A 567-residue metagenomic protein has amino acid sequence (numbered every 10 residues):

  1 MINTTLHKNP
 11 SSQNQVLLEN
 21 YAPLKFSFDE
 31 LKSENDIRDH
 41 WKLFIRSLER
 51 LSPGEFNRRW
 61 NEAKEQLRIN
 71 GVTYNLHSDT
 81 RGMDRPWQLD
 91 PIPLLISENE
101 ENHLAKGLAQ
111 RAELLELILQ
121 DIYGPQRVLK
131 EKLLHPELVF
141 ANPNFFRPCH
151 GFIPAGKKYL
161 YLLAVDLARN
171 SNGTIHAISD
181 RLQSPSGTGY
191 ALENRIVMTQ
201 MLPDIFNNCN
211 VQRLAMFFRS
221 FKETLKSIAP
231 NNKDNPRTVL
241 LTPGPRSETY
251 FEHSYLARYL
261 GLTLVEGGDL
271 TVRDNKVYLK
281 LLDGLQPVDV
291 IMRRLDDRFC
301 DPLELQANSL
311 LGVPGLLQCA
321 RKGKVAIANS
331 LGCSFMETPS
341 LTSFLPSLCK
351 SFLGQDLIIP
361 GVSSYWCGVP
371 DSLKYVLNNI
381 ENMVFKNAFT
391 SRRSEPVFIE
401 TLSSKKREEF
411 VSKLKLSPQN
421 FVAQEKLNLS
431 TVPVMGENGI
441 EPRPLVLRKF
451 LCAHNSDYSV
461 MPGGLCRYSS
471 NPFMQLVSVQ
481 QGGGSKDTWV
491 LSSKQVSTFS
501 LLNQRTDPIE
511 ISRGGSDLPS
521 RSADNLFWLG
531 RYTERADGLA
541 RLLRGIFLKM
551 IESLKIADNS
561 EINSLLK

Functional and structural regions predicted by a protein language model:
M1-K567: Preference for protein termini
